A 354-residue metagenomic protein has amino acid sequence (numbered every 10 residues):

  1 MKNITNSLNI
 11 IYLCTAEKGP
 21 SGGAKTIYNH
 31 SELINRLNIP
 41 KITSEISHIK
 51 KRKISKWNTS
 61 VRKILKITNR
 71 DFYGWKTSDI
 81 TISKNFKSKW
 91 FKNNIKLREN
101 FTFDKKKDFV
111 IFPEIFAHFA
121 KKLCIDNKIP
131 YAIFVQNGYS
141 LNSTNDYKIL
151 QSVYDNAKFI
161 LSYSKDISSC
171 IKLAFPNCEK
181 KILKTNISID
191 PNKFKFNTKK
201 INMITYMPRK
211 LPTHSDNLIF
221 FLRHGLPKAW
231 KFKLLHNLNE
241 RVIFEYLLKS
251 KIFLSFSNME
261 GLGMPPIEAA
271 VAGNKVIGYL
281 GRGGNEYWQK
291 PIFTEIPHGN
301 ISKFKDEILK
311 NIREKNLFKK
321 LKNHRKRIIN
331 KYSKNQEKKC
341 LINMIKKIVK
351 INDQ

Functional and structural regions predicted by a protein language model:
M1-F109, M264, R282-G284, E295-H298 (+2 more regions): N-terminal pre-catalytic "stem/leader" segment of glycosyltransferase-like enzymes
T26, K165-A174, K181-R241: Conserved catalytic-core segment of nucleotide-activated headgroup transferases in glycan assembly
T68-N156: Extended catalytic core of nucleotide-activated donor transferases of GT-like folds
F119-K122, S143-N145, A157-E179, D216: A short, active-site helix/loop in glycosyltransferases that binds the activated sugar's phosphate group
N258: Aromatic "clamp/platform" in nucleotide-sugar-dependent glycosyltransferases that forms part of the donor/acceptor
K275-G278: Short hydrophobic beta-strand element within catalytic cores of glycosyltransferases and related nucleotide-activated
E286-K310, K319: Change "using UDP/GDP/dTDP sugars" to "using nucleotide sugars
G299-S302, I312-D353: A charged, aromatic-enriched C-terminal amphipathic alpha-helix characteristic of glycosyltransferases across folds
